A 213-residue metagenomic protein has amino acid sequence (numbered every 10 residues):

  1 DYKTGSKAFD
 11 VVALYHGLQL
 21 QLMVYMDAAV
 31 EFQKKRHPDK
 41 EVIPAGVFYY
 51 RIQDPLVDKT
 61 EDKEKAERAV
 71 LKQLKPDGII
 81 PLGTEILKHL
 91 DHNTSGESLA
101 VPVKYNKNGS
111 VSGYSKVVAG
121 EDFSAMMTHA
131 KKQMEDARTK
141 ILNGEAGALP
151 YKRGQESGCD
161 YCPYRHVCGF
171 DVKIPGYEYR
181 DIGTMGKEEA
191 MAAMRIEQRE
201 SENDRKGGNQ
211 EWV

Functional and structural regions predicted by a protein language model:
D1-V213: Structural signature of nuclease core domains in nucleic-acid processing machines
